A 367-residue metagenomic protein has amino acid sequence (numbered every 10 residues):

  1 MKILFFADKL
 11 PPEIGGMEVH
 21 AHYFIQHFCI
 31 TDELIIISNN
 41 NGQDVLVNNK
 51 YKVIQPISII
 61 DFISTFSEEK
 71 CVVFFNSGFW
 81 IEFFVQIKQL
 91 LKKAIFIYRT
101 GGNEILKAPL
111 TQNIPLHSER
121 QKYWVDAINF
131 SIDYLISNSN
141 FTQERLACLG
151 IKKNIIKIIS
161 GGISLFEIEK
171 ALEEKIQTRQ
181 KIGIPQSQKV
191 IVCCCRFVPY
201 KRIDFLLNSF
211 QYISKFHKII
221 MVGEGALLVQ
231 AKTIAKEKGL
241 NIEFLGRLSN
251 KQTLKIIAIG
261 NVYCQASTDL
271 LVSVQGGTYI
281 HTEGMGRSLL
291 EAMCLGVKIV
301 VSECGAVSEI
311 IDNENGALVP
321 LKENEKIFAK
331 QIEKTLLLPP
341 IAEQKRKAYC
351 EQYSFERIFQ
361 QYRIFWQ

Functional and structural regions predicted by a protein language model:
F75-I81, T100: Short His-centered aromatic/hydrophobic patch
I95, I105-S131, E144: Nucleotide-sugar donor phosphate/pyrophosphate-binding loop at the beta->alpha transition of glycosyltransferases
F141, G162: Carbohydrate-associated surface elements
P185-K201, L207-F210: Conserved donor-binding/catalytic core segment of Leloir-type glycosyltransferases
A231-L254: Nucleotide-activated donor-binding/catalytic signature segment of Leloir-type glycosyltransferases, i.e., the conserved
A258-T282, V297: Acidic donor-binding loop of glycosyltransferase active sites
L289, C294, K298-V301: Short hydrophobic beta-strand element within catalytic cores of glycosyltransferases and related nucleotide-activated
I310-E325, E333-P339: Conserved acidic donor-binding segment of nucleotide-sugar-dependent glycosyltransferases
